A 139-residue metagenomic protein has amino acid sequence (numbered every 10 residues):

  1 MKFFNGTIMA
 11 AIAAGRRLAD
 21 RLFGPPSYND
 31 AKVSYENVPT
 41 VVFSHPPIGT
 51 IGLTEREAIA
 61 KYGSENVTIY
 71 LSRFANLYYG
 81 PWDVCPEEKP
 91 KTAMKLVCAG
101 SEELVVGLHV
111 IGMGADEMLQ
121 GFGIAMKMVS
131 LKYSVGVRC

Functional and structural regions predicted by a protein language model:
M1-Y35, E103: Rossmann-like dinucleotide/flavin-binding elements
F23-P26, A31, V38, F43-C139: Flexible, glycine-rich terminal cap/loop adjacent to redox cofactors in electron-transfer oxidoreductases
